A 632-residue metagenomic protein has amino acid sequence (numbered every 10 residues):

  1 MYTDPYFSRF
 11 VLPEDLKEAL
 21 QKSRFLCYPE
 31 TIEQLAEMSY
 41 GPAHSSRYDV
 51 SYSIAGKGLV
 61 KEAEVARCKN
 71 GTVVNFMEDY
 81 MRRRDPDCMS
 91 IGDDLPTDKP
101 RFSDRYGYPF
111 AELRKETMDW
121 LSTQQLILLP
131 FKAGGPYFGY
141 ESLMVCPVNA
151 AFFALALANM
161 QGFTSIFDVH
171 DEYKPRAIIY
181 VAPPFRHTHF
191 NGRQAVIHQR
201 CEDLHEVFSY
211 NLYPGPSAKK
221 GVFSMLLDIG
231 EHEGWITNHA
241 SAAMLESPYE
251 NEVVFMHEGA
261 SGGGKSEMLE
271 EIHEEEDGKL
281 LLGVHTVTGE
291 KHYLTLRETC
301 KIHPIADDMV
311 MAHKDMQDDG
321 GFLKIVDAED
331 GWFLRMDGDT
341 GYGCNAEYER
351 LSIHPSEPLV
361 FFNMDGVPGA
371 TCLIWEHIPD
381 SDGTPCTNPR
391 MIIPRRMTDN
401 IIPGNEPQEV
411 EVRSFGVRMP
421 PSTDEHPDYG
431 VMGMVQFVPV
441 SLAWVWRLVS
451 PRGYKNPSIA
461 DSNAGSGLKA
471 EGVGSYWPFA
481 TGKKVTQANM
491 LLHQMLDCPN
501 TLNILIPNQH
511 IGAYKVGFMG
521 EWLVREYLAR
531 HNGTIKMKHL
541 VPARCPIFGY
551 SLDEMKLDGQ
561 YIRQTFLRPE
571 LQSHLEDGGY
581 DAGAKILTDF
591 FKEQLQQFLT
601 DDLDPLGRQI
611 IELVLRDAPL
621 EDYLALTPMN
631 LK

Functional and structural regions predicted by a protein language model:
M1-G215: Long, basic/Gly/Ser/Thr-rich N-terminal segments that mediate initial subcellular attachment or targeting
Y2-K61, L334-K632: Conserved NTP phosphate-binding and transfer environment spanning the P-loop NTPase/kinase superfamily
Y137, G215, G263-S266, E276-G278 (+3 more regions): Flexible loop/turn segments at secondary-structure boundaries
G139-M144, L269-E270, D315-D319, G338: Short acidic, glycine/serine/threonine-rich loops at helix termini
G215-P248: N-terminal pre-Walker A segment at the start of P-loop NTPase domains
E250-L280: Glycine-rich phosphate-binding P-loop
V254-M256, D319-F333, G517-A529: Conserved, well-ordered active-site substructure
L281, T286-E376: Conserved nucleotide-sensing/catalytic segment adjacent to the nucleotide-binding pocket in NTP-handling enzymes
